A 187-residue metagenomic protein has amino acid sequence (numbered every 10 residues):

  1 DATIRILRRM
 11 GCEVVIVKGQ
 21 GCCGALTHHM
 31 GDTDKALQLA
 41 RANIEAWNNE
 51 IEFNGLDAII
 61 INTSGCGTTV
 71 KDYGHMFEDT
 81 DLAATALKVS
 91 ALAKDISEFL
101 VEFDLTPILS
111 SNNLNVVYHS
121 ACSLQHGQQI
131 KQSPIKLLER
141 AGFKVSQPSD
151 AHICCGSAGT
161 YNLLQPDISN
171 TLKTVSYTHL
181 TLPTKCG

Functional and structural regions predicted by a protein language model:
D1-L180, K185: Iron-sulfur cluster-binding electron-transfer modules in prokaryotic oxidoreductases
